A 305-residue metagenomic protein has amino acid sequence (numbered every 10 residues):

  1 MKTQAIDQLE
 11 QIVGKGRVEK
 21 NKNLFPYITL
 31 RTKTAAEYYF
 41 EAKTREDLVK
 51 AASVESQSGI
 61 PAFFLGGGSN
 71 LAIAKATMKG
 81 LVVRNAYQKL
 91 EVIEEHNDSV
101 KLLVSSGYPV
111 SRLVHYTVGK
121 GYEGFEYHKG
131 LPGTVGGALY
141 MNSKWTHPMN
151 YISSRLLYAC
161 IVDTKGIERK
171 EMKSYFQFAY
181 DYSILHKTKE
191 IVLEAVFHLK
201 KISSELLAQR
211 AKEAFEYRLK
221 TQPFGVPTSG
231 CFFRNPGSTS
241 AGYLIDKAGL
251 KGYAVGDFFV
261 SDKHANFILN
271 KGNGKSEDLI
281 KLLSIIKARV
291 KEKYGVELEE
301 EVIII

Functional and structural regions predicted by a protein language model:
M1-L65: N-terminal, positively charged, Ser/Thr/Ala/Gly-biased leader segments that form transit/presequence-like amphipathic
E19, P26, L71, V162-K281 (+2 more regions): Phosphate/pyrophosphate- and phosphate-bearing ligand-binding catalytic cores of soluble enzymes
T32-A36, E95-D98, G225-P227: Short glycine-enriched loop/turn motifs at secondary-structure junctions
T34, F40-R45, A72-E91, Y140-M172 (+1 more regions): Structural signature of FAD isoalloxazine-binding scaffolds in flavoprotein oxidoreductases
V54-K89, A254-V255: Active-site cofactor/substrate anionic-group-binding motifs, chiefly glycine- and Lys/Arg-rich phosphate-binding loops
L65-S69, S106, K271: Glycine-rich beta-strand-to-loop/alpha-helix junction loops that act as flexible
D98-G130: A generic, well-ordered mixed alpha/beta core segment in the N-terminal half of proteins
T117-K120, G124-L157: A gly/ser-rich beta-alpha-beta helix-loop segment of oxidoreductase catalytic cores
